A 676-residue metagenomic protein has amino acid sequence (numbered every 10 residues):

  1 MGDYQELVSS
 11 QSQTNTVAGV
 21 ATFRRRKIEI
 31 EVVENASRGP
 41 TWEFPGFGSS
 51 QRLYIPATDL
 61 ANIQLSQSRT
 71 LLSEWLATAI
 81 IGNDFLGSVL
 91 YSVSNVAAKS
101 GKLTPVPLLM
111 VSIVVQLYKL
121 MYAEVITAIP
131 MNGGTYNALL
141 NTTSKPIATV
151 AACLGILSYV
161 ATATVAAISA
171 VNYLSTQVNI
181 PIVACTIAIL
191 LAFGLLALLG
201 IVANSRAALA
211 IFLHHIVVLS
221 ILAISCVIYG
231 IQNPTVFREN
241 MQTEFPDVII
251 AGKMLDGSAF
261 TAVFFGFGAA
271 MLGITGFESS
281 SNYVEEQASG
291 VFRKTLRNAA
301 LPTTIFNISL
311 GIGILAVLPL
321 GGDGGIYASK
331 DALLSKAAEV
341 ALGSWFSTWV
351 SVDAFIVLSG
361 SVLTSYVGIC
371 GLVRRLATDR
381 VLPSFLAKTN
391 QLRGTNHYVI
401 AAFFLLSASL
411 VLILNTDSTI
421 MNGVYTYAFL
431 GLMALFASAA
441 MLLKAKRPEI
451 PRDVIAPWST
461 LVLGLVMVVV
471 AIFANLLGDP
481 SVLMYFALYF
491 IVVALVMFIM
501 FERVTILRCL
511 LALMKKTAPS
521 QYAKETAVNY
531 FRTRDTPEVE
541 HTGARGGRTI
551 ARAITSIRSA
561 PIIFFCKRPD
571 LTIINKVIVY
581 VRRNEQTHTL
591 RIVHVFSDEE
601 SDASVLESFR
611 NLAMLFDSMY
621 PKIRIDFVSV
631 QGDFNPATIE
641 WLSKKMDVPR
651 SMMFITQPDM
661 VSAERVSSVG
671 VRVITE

Functional and structural regions predicted by a protein language model:
M1-N62, K516-E676: Cytosolic C-terminal regulatory domains/tails of membrane transporters and channels
S66-R69, V93-L154, A161-I189, A299-S309: Extracellular loop-to-transmembrane helix junctions
L71-Y91, P246-N298, V350-L363, C566: Hydrophobic, membrane-embedded alpha-helices of multi-pass small-molecule transporters
A98, A123-A128, N172, T176 (+5 more regions): Membrane-water interface regions at transmembrane-helix termini and the short interhelical loops of multi-pass membrane
G134, L139, S144, F245-V248 (+2 more regions): TM-loop-TM module centered on a large, flexible mid-protein loop between adjacent transmembrane helices in multi-pass
C185-F245, L296-A299, T364, N422-F436 (+2 more regions): Membrane-interface loop-to-helix entry segments
A207, F385-Y398, M433-M484, C509-T533 (+1 more regions): C-terminal membrane-solvent junction of multi-pass transporters and transport-like membrane proteins
L213-G276, N282, P302, G313 (+2 more regions): Helix-loop-helix junctions that connect adjacent transmembrane segments in multi-pass membrane transporters
